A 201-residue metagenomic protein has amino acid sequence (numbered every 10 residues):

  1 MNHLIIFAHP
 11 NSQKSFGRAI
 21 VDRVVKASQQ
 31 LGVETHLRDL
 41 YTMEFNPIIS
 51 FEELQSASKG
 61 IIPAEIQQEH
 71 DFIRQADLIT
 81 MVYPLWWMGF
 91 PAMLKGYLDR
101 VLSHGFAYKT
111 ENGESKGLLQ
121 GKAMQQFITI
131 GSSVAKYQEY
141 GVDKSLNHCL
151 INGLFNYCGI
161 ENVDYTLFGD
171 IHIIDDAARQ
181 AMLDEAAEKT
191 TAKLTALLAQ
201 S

Functional and structural regions predicted by a protein language model:
M1-F106, I173, A177-S201: N-terminal beta1-alpha1-beta2 submodule of the flavodoxin-like/Rossmannoid cofactor-binding fold
A92-M93, D99-S201: FMN-binding flavodoxin-like domain, especially the glycine-rich phosphate-binding loop
